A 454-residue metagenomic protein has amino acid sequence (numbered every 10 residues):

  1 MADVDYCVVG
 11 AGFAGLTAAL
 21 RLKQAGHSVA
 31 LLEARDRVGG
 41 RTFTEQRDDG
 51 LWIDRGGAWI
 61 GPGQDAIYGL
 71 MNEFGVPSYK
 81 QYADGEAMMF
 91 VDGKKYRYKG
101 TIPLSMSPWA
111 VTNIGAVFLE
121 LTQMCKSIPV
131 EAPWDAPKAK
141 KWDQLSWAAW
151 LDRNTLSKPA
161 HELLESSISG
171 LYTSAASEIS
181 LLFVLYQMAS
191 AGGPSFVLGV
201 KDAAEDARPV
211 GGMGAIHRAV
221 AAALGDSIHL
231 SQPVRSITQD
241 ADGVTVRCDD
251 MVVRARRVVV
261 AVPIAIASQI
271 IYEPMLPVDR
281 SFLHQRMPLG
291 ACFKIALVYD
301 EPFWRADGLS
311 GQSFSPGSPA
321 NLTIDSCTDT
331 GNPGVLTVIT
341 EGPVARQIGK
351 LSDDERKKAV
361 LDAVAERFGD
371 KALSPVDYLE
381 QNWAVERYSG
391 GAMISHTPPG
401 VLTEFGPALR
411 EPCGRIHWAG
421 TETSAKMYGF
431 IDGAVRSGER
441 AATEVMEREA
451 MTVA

Functional and structural regions predicted by a protein language model:
A2-V4, C248-R257: Core beta-strand elements of the Rossmann-like FAD/NAD(P) dinucleotide-binding domain in flavoenzyme oxidoreductases
V4-L31: N-terminal Rossmann-like FAD-binding beta1-loop-alpha1 element of flavoenzymes
D5, T17, A25, K99-G100 (+5 more regions): Conserved flavin/dinucleotide-binding core of flavoenzymes
V9, L32, V234, V252-I266: Short hydrophobic core segments
K23-D48: Glycine-rich FAD pyrophosphate-binding loop
L51-M124: Dinucleotide-binding Rossmann-like beta1-alpha1 core, especially the glycine-rich loop that anchors the ADP
P129-P233, D240-G243, A261, I271 (+3 more regions): Active-site/ligand-binding neighborhood in enzyme catalytic cores
V260-V278: Flavin (primarily FAD) binding-site architecture
